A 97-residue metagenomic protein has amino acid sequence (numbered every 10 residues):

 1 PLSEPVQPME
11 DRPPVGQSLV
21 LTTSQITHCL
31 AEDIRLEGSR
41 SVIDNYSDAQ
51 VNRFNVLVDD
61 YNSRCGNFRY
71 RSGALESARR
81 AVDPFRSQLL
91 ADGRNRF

Functional and structural regions predicted by a protein language model:
P1, N95-F97: Domain-scale macromolecular recognition modules
P1-Q25: N-terminal low-complexity, Pro/Thr/Ser-rich intrinsically disordered segments that act as propeptides or flexible
V20-I34, G38-R80, P84, A91 (+1 more regions): Surface-exposed, polar/charged faces of alpha-helical domains in mature secreted/periplasmic/lumenal proteins
